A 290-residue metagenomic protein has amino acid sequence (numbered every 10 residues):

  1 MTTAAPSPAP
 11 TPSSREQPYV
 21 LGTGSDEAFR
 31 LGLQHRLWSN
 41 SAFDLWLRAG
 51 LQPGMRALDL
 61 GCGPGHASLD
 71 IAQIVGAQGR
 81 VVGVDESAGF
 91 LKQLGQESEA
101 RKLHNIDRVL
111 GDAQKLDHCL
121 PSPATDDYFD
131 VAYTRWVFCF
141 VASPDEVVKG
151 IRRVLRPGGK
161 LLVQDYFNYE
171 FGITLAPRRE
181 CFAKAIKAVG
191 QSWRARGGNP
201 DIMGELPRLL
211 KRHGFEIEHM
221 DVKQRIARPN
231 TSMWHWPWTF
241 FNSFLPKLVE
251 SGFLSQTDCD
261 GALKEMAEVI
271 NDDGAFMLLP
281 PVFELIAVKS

Functional and structural regions predicted by a protein language model:
M1-A28: N-terminal, positively charged/glycine-rich alpha-helical extensions of SAM-dependent methyltransferases
V20, D26-E27, W38, K184 (+1 more regions): C-terminal helical/coil "lid" or tail adjacent to the Rossmann-like core of SAM-dependent
R36-R56, D70, I74: Conserved alpha-helix/loop element of class I SAM-dependent methyltransferases that forms part of the SAM/SAH-binding
L58-L60, P64-C119: Class I SAM-dependent methyltransferase SAM/SAH-binding core
H118-V131: A short acidic, Gly/Pro-enriched loop at the edge of an enzyme's catalytic core that lines a small-molecule cofactor
D130-P144: A short SAM/SAH-binding and catalytic strip from SAM-dependent methyltransferases
D145-K160: A short glycine-rich, Lys/Arg-flanked "PGG" loop and its adjoining helix->strand segment in the class I
L162-T231: Conserved catalytic/acceptor-binding region of the Class I
